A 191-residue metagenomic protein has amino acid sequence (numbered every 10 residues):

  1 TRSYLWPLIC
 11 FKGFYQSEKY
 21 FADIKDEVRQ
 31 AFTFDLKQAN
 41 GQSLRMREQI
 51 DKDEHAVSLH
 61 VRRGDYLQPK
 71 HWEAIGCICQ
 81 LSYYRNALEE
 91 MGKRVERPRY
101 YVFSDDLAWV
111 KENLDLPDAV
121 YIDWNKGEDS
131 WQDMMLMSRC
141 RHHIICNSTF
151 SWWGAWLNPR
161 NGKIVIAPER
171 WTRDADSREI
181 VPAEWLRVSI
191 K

Functional and structural regions predicted by a protein language model:
T1-V95: Secretory-pathway luminal glycosyltransferase catalytic domains
G13, V61, W124, R170 (+1 more regions): Active-site donor-binding loop signature of nucleotide-sugar glycosyltransferases
L36-Q38, K70, M135, E184-W185 (+1 more regions): Solvent-exposed, flexible loop/coil residues
R62, Y84-A87, K126-S130, E184: Short amphipathic alpha-helical segments, especially helix-boundary/capping motifs
K70-W72, D115, S177-E179: Short aromatic-enriched loop/helix-cap "lid" or pocket-rim segments at secondary-structure transitions that line
E89-A175: Donor-binding and catalytic core of enzymes assembling or modifying cell-surface/extracellular glycoconjugates
R173-K191: Leloir-type glycosyltransferase catalytic cores
